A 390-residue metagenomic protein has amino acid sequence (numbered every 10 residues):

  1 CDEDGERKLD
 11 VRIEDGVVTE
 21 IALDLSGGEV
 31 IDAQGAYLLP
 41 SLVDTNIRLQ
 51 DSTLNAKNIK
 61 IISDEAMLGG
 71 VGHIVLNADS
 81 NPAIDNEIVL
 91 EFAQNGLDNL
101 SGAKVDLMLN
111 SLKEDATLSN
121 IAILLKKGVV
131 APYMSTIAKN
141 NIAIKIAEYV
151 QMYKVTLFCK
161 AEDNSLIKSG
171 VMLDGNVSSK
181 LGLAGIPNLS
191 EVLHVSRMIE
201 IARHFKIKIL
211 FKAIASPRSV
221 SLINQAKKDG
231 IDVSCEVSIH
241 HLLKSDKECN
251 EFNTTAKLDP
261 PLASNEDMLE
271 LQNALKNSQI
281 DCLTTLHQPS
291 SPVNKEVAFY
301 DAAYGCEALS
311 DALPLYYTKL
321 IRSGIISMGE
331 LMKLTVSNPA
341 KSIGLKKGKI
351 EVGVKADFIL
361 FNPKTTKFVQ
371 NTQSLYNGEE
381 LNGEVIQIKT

Functional and structural regions predicted by a protein language model:
C1-S26: N-terminal metal-binding scaffold of metallo-dependent hydrolase/deaminase domains
G16, G35, N46, A66 (+11 more regions): Divalent metal-coordination and catalytic microenvironments
A33-L97: Metal-associated gating/positioning segment near the N- to mid-region
T45-K57, A103-A116, A184-N188: Active-site mouth loops of central-metabolism enzymes
E87-K104, Y149-C159, D311, L315: Alpha-helix-loop-beta-strand connector modules within alpha/beta enzyme cores
A116-L283: Histidine/acidic residue-rich metal-binding segments in metalloenzymes
K180-K208, K276-N277, D281-L283, Q288-P363: His/Asp/Glu-enriched, well-ordered alpha-helical/loop segment that forms or immediately abuts the divalent-metal
A298, K355-T390: C-terminal cap of metal-dependent C-N hydrolases
